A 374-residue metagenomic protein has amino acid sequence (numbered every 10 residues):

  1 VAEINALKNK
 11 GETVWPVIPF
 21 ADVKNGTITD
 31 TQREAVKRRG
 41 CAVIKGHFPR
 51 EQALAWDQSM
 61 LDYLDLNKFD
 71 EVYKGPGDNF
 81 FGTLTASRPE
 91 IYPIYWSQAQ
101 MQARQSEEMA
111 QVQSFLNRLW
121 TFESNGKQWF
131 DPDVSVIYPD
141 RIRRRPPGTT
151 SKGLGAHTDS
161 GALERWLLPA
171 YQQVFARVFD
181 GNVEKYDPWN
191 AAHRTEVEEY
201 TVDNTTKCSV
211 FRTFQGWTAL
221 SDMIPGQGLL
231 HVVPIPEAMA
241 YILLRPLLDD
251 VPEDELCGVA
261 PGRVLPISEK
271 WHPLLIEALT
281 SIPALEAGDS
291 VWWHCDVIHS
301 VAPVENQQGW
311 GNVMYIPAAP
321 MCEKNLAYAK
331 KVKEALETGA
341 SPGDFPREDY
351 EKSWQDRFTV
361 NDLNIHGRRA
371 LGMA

Functional and structural regions predicted by a protein language model:
V1-R38, L363, R368-A374: Fe(II)/2-oxoglutarate
T31, V36-R39, F48-W271, I276-P283 (+3 more regions): Non-heme Fe(II) oxygenase catalytic core, chiefly the N-lobe of the double-stranded beta-helix
A42: Short acidic/polar active-site loop segments enriched in Thr and Asp
L248-A374: Conserved double-stranded beta-helix
